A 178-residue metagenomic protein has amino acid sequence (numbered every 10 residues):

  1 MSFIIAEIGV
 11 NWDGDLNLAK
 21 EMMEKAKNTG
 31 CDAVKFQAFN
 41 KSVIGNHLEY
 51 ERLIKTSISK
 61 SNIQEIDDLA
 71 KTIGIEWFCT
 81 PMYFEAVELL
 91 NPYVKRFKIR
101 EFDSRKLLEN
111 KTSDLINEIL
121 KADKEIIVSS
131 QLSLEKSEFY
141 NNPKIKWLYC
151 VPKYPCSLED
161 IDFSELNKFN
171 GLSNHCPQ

Functional and structural regions predicted by a protein language model:
M1-Q178: Catalytic cores and adjacent flexible loops of soluble metabolic enzymes that perform enolate/carbanion chemistry on
